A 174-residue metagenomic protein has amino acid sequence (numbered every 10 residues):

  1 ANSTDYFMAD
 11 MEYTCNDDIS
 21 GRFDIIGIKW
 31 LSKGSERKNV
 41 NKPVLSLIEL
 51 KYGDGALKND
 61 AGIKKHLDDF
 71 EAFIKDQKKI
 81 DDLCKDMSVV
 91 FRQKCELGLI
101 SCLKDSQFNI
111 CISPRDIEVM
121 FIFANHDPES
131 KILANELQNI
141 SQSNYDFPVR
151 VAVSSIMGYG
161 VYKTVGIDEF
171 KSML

Functional and structural regions predicted by a protein language model:
A1-L174: Charged, terminal alpha-helix-loop-beta segments that serve as non-catalytic nucleic-acid engagement and/or assembly
